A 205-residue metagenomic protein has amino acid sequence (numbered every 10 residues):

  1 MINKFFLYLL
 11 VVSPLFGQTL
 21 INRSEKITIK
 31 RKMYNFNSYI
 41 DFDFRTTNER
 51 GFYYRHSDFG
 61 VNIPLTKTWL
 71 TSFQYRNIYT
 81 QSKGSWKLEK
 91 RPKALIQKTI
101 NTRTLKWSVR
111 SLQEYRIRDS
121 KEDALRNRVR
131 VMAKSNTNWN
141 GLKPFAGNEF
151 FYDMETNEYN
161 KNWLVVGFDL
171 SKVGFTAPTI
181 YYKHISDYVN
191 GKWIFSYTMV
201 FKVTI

Functional and structural regions predicted by a protein language model:
I2-P14: Sec-dependent N-terminal signal peptides
F5, K32-I40, K67-T71, R103-V109 (+3 more regions): Outer-envelope beta-barrel architecture signal
Q18-Q74, Y79-Q81: Start-of-domain marker
T19-E25, Y53-S57, L88-P92, D123-V129 (+2 more regions): Residues that define the transmembrane beta-barrel architecture of outer-membrane proteins
R50, K83, V189-K192: A short, polar/proline- and glycine-enriched secondary-structure boundary/capping micro-motif
R55-P64, L70, N77, Q81-K83 (+4 more regions): Long, compositionally biased, intrinsically disordered segments
I63, T99-V189, V200-I205: Outer-membrane beta-barrel transmembrane domain signature
K83-S108: Ordered, amphipathic secondary-structure segments that act as subunit-interaction surfaces in large macromolecular
